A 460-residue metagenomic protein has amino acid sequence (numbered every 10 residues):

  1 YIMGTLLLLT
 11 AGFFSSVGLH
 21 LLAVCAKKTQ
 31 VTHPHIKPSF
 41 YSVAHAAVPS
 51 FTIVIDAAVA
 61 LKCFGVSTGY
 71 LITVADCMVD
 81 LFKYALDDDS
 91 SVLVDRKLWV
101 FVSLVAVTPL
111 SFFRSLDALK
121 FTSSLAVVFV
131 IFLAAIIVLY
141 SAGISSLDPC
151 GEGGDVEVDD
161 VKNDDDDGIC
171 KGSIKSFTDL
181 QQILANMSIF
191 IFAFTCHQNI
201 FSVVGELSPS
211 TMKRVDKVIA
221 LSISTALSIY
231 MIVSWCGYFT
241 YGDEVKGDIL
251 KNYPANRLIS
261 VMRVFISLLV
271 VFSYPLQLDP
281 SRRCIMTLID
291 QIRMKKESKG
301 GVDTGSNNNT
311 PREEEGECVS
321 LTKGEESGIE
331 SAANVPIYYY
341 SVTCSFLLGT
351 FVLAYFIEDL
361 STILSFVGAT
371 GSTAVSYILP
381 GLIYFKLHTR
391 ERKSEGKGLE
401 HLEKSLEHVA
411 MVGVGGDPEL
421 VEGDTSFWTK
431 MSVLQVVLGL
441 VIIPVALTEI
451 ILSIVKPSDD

Functional and structural regions predicted by a protein language model:
Y1-I2, R114, F356-L360: Transmembrane helix interruption/hinge and helix-loop junction motifs
Y1-K28, T32: Extracellular loop-to-transmembrane helix junctions
A11, S15-G18, C63-S67, F112 (+3 more regions): Alpha-helical transmembrane segments
A11-S15, A60-S67, F129, T225-I229 (+1 more regions): Membrane-embedded alpha-helical segments of transport systems, primarily multispan ion/solute transporters
V24-D56, G69-W99, S123-A126, L133-S372 (+2 more regions): Membrane-interfacial loop- and helix-cap regions that link adjacent transmembrane helices in polytopic membrane proteins
A106-L110: A gly/proline- and charged-residue-enriched helix-loop-helix capping module
V367-I378, V436-L440: Small-residue-rich transmembrane alpha-helices that serve as helix-helix interface/gating elements in multipass
